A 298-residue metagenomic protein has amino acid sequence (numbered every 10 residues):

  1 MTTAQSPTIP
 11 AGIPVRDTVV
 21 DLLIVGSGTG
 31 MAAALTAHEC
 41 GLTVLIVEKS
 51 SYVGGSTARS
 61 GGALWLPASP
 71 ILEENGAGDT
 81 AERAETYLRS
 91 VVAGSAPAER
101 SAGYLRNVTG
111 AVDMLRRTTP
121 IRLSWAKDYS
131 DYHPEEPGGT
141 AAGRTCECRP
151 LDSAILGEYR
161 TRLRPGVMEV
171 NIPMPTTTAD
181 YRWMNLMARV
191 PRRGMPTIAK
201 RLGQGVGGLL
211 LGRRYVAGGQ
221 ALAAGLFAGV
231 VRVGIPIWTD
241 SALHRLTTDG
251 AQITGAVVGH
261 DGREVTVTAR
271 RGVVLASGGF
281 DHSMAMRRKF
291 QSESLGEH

Functional and structural regions predicted by a protein language model:
T2-A84, L123-K127, Y132-P137, A141-H298: Residues forming the flavin
T36, Y87-S90, G103, G110-R117 (+2 more regions): Alpha-helical scaffold segments in soluble metabolic enzymes
L88-A98, V206-R213: Short glycine/proline- and acidic residue-enriched helix-loop micro-motifs that form flexible lids or anion-recognition
V92-P134: Long, well-ordered early-domain segments
